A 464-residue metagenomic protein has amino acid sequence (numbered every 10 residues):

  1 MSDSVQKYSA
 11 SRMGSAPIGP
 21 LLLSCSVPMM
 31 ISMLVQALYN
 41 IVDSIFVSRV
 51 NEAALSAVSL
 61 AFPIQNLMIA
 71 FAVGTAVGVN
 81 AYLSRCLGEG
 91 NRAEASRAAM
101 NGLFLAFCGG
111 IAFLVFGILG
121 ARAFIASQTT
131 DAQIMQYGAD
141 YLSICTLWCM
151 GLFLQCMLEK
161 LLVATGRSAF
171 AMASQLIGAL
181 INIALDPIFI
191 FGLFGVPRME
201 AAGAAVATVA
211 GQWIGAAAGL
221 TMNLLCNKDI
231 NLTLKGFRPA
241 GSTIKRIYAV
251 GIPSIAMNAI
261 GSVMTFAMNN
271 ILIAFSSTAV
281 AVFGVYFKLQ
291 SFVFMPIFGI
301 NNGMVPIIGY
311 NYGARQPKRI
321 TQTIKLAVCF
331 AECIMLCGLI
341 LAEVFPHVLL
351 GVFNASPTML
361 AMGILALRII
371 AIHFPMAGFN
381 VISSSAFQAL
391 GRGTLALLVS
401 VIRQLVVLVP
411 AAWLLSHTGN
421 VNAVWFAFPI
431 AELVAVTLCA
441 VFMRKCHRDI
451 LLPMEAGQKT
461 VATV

Functional and structural regions predicted by a protein language model:
M1-S26, L83-M150, V196-I252, I308-H373 (+1 more regions): Short alpha-helical transmembrane segments in multi-pass integral membrane proteins
M13-I45, R49-V50, P63-G78, Y82 (+6 more regions): N-terminal transmembrane alpha-helices
L23-D43, I144, G178, G211-G215 (+4 more regions): Transmembrane helical elements of multi-pass membrane transporters/channels
L34, L38-S56, I125-A132, I188-M199 (+4 more regions): Helix-terminus/linker motif at the lipid-water interface of multi-pass membrane proteins
L55-V115, L152-A171, F266-N269, V282-I340 (+2 more regions): Small-residue-rich hydrophobic transmembrane alpha-helices
L67-A70, N182-P187, A216-L220, F292-M295 (+4 more regions): Hydrophobic transmembrane alpha-helices of multi-pass small-molecule transporters
A76, N80, C145-V163, A171-A179 (+5 more regions): Short runs within selected transmembrane alpha-helices of multi-pass transporters and secretion channels
G117, K160, D186, I190 (+7 more regions): Structural signal for membrane-spanning alpha-helices in multi-pass inner-membrane proteins, emphasizing helix cores
